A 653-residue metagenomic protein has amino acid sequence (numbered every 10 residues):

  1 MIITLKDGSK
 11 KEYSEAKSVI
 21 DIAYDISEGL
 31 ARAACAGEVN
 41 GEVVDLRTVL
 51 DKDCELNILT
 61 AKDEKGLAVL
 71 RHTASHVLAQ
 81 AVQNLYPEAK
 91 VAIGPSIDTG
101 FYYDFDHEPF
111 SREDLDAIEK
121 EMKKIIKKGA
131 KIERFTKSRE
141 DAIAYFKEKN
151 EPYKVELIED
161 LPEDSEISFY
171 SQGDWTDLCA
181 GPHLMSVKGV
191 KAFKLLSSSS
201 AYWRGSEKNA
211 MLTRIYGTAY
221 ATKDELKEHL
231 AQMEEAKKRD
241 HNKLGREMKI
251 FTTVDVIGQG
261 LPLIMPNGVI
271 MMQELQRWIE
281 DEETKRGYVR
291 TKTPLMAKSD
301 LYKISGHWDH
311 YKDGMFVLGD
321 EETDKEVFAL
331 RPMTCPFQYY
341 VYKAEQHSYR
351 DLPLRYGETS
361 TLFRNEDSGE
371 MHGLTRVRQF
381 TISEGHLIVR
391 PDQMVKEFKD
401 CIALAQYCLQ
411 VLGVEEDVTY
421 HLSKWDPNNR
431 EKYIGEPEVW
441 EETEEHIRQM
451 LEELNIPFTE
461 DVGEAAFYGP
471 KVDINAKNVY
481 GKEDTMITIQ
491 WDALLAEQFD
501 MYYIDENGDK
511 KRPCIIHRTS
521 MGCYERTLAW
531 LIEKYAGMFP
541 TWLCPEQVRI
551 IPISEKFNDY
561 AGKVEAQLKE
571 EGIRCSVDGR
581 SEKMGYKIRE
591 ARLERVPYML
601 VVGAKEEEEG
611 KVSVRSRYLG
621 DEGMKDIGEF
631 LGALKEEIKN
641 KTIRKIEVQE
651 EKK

Functional and structural regions predicted by a protein language model:
M1-A92, I97-K653: NTP/phosphate- and nucleic-acid-binding module
